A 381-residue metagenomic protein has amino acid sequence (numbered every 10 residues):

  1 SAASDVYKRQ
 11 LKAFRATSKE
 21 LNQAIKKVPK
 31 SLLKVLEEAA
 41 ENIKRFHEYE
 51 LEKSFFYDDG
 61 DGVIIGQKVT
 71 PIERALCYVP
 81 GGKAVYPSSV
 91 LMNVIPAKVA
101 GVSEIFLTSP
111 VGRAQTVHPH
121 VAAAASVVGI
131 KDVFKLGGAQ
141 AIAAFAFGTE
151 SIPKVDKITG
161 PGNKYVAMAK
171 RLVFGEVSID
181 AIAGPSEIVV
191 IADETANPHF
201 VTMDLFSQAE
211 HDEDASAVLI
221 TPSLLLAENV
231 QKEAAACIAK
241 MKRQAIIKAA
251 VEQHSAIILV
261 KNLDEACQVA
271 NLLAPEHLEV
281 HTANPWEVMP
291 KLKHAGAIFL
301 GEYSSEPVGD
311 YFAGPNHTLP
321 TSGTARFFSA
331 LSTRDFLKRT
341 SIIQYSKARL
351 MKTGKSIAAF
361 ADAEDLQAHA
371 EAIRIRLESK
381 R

Functional and structural regions predicted by a protein language model:
S1-Y7: Short, small-residue-biased leader/transition segments that mark boundaries at the very start of proteins
R9-Y86: N-terminal Rossmann NAD(P)-binding subdomain characteristic of aldehyde/semialdehyde dehydrogenases
Y57-A123: Conserved small-residue-rich beta-alpha loop and adjacent elements that most often cradle the phosphate/pyrophosphate
M92-S103, S126-V128, A146-I152, K170-L172 (+1 more regions): Alpha-helix C-terminal capping segments
G129-S216: Conserved NAD(P)+-binding/catalytic subdomain of aldehyde/semialdehyde dehydrogenases
S207, H211, L219-A295: A glycine- and small/hydrophobic-rich beta-loop-beta segment that serves as a flexible "lid/hinge" or phosphate-binding
N271-R381: C-terminal core of ALDH-fold dehydrogenases
